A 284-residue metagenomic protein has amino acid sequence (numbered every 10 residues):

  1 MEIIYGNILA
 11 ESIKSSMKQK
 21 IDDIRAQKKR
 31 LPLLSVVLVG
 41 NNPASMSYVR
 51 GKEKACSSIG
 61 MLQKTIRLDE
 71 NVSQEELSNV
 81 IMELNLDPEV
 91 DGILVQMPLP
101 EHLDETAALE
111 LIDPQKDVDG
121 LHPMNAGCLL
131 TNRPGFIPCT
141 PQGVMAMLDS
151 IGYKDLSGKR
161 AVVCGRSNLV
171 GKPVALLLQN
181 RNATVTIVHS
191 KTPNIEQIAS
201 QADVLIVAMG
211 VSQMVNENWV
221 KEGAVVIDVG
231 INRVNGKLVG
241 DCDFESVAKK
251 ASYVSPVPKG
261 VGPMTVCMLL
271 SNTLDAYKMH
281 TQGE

Functional and structural regions predicted by a protein language model:
M1-K28: Positively charged, low-complexity intrinsically disordered leader regions
L31-G40: Short beta-strand segments enriched in small/hydrophobic residues
V39-E53, G135-V225, K237-E245: Glycine-rich phosphate/diphosphate-binding loop of Rossmann-like nucleotide-binding domains
C56-E70, V185-I187: Short beta-strand elements in bilobed, periplasmic/extracellular small-molecule ligand-binding domains
E76-P88: Short, well-structured alpha-helical segments in soluble
V95-L156: Anion-binding alpha/beta catalytic cores of soluble intermediary-metabolism enzymes, centered on
P98, A208-V211, G230-I231: Short glycine-/small-residue-rich Rossmann-like dinucleotide-binding loops
T106-H122, A126, G230-T281: Rossmann-fold NAD(P)-binding glycine/threonine-rich loop
